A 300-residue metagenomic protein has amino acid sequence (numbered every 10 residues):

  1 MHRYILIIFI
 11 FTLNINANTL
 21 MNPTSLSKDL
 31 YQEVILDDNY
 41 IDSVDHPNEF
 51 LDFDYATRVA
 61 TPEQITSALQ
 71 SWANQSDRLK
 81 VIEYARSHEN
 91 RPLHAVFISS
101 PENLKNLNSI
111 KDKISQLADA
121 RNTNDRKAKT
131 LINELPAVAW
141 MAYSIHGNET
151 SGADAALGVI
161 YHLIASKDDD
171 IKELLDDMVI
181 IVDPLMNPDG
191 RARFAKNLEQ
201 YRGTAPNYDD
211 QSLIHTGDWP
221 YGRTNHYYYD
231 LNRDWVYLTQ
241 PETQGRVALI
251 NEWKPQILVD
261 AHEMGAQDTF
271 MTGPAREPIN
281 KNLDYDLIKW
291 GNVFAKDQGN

Functional and structural regions predicted by a protein language model:
Y4-L13: Sec-dependent N-terminal signal peptides
A17-N300: M14 metallocarboxypeptidase catalytic domain recognition
